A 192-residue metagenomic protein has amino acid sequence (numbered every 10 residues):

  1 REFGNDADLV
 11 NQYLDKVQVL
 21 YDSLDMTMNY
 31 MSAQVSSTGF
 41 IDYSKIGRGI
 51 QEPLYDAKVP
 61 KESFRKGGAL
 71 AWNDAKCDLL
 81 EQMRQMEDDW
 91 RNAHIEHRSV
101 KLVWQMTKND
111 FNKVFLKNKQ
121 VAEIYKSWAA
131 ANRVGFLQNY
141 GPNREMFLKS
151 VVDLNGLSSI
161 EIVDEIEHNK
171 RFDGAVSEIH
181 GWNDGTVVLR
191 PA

Functional and structural regions predicted by a protein language model:
R1, L24, M31-Q34, T38-G39 (+2 more regions): Short N-terminal signal/transit or membrane-insertion segments and the immediately adjacent low-complexity/disordered
R1-P60, D78, A93-Q105: Long, contiguous amphipathic alpha-helices that act as assembly "spine/axial" helices in icosahedral shell and virion
F3, Y13-L14, Y21, Y30 (+7 more regions): Phenylalanine-focused residue identity feature
M26-M31, M83-M86, M106, M146-L148: Detector for methionine-enriched segments
G49-I124: Loop-centered beta-sheet repeat module
D78-Q85, W182-N183, R190-A192: Terminal targeting/leader modules
I95-P191: Extended oligomerization regions of viral-like shell subunits
